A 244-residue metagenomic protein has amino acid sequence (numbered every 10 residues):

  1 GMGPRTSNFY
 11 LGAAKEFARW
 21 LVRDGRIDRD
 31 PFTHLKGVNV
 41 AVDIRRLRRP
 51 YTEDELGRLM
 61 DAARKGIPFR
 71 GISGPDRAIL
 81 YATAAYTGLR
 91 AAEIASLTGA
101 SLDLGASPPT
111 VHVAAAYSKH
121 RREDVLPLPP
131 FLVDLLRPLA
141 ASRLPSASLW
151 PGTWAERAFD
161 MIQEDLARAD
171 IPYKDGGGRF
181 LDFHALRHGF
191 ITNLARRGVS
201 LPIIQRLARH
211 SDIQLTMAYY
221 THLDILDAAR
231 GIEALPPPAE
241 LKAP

Functional and structural regions predicted by a protein language model:
P4, N8-G12, R23, I27 (+8 more regions): Basic, Lys/Arg- and aromatic-enriched nucleic-acid-binding interface segment
R5, A78-E93, A185-S211, L226: C-terminal catalytic core of tyrosine-transesterase DNA break-rejoin enzymes
K15-A18, V22, D224, A228: C-terminal flanking helix
R45, R49-T52, Y117-P138, L144-L166 (+1 more regions): C-terminal catalytic core of Y-nucleophile DNA break-rejoin enzymes
P50, V113-R121, V133, A155-R157 (+1 more regions): Catalytic-site neighborhood detector that most strongly recognizes the C-terminal catalytic loop/helix of tyrosine
D61-K65, K119, A141-P145, I171 (+2 more regions): C-terminal secondary-structure termini that scaffold catalytic or DNA-interacting sites
A100-P108, F180, V199-A218, A243: Short, polar N-cap/turn motifs at the start of nucleic acid-interacting alpha helices
F183-H184, Y220: Catalytic tyrosine of NAD(P)H-dependent dehydrogenase/reductases that use a Tyr as the general acid/base
